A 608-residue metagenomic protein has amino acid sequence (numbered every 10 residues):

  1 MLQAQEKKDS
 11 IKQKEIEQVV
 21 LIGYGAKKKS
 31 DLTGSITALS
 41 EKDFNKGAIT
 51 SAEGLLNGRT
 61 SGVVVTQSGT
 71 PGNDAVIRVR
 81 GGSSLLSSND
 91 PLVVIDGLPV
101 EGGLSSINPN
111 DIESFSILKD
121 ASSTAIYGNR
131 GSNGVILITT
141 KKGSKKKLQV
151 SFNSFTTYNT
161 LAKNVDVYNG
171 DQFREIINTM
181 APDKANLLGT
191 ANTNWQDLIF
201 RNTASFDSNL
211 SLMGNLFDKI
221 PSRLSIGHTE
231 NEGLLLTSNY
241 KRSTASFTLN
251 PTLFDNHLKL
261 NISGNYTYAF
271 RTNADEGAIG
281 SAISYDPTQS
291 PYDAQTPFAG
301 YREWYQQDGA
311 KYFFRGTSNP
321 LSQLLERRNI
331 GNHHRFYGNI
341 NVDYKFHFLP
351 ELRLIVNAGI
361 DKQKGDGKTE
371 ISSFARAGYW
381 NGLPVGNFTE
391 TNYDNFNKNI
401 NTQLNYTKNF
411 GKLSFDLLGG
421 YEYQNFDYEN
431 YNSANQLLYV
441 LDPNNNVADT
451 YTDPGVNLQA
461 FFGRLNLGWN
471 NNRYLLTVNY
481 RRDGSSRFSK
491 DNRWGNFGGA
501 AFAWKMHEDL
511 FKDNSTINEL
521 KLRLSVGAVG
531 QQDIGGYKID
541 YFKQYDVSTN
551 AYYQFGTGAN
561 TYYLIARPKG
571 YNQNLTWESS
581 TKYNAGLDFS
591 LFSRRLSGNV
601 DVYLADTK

Functional and structural regions predicted by a protein language model:
M1-F254, L258-T267, Y337, W577: Short, small/polar-rich motifs associated with maturation and membrane association, primarily at protein termini
K12, I16-Q18, F44, N89-D90 (+7 more regions): Extracellular/periplasmic, surface-exposed regions of secreted and cell-surface proteins
A26-S30, L188-G189, F313-T317, A375-A377 (+1 more regions): Flexible hinge/switch segments at interdomain interfaces of large molecular machines
L98, A121, G227, F374 (+2 more regions): Anionic group-transfer/hydrolysis microenvironments
D166-Y168, I371-S373, A434: Short Gly/aromatic-enriched secondary-structure transition segments
A185-N186, D207, I279-L321: Acidic, glycine-rich flexible loop segments
S372-G382: A short glycine/small-residue-enriched secondary-structure motif
